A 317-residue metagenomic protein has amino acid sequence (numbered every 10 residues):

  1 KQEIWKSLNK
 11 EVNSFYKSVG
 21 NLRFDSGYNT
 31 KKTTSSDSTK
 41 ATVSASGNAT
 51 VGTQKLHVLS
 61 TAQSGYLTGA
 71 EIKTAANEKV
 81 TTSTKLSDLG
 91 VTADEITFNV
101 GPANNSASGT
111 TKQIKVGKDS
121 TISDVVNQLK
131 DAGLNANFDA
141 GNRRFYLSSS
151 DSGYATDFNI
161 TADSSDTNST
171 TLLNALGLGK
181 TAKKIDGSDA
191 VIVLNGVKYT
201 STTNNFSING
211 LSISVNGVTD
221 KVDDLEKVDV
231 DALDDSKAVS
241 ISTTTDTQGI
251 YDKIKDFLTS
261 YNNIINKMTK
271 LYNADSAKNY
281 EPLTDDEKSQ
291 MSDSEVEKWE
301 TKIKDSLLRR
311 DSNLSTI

Functional and structural regions predicted by a protein language model:
E3, S7-N9, N13-M268, E297-I317: Bacterial flagellar/type III secretion structural subunits and associated motility module proteins, recognized via
Y272-E287: Short, glycine/acidic-rich hinge or "gate" loops at secondary-structure transitions that mediate conformational
K288-E300: Post-HExxH zinc-binding segment in Zn-dependent metallohydrolases
